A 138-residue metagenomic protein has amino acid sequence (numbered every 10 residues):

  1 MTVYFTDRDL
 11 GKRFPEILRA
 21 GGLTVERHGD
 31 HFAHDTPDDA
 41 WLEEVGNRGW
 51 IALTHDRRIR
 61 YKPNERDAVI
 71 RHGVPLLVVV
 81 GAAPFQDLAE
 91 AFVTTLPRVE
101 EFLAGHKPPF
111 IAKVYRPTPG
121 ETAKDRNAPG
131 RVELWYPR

Functional and structural regions predicted by a protein language model:
T2, A20, T24-R27, N47-R48 (+4 more regions): Catalytic phosphate/metal-binding cores of nucleic-acid and nucleotide-processing enzymes, i.e., regions that mediate
F5-R48: N-terminal first-folded block
T6, T54, V80: Small/polar loops that bind or transfer phosphate-bearing groups
H28-D35, R57-R58, V80-P84: Short, acidic/turn-prone active-site loops that include or flank metal/cofactor- and phosphate-binding residues
D38, G49-N64: Acidic, metal-binding active-site segment of PIN/NYN-like and related structure-specific nucleases
G49-A52, L96-K107: A polyampholytic, Gly/Pro-enriched intrinsically disordered region
R60-R98: Mid-chain, well-packed structural core segment of small domains
E101-R138: Charged phosphate-binding loop/patch that engages nucleotide di/tri-phosphates or the phosphate backbone of nucleic
